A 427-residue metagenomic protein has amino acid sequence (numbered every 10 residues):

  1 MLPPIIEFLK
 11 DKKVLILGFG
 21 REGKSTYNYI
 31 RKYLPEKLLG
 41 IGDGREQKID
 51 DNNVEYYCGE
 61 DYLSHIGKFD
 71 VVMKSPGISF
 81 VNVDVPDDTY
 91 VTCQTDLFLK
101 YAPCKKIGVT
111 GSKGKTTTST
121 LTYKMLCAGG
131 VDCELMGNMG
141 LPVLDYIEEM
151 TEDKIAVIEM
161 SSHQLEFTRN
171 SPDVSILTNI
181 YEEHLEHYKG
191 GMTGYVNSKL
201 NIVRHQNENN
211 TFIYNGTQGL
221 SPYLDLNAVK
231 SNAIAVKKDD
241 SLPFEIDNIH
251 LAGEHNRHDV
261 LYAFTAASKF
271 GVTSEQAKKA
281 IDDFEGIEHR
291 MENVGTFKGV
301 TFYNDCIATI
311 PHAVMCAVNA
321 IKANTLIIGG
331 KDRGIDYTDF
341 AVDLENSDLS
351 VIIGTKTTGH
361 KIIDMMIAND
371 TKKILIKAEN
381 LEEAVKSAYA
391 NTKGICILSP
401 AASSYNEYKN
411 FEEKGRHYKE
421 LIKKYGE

Functional and structural regions predicted by a protein language model:
M1-G108, D282, R290-E292, L381-Y389: Short, basic phosphate-binding NTP loop
P3-K10, T26-Y29, D132, I249-L349: Nucleotide phosphate-binding/pyrophosphate-handling subdomain across enzymes that bind or process nucleotide phosphates
K13-T26, G40-E46, I287, C306-K377 (+2 more regions): Active-site beta-alpha connecting loops in nucleotide-dependent enzymes
R21, K113-T117, R257, L261: Residue-level detector of alpha-helix initiation sites
N28-R31, L63-F69, P76-K230, T392-G394 (+1 more regions): Phosphate-binding loop of NTP-binding sites
K37-L39, K68-V71, D132-C133, N207-F212 (+3 more regions): Short active-site oxyanion
L38-G44, Y56-Y57, F69-S75, V91 (+4 more regions): Short, hydrophobic beta-strand segments that form beta-sheet elements in well-ordered domains
I395-K419: Peripheral docking tails and interdomain loops at the edges of cofactor- or intermediate-handling domains
